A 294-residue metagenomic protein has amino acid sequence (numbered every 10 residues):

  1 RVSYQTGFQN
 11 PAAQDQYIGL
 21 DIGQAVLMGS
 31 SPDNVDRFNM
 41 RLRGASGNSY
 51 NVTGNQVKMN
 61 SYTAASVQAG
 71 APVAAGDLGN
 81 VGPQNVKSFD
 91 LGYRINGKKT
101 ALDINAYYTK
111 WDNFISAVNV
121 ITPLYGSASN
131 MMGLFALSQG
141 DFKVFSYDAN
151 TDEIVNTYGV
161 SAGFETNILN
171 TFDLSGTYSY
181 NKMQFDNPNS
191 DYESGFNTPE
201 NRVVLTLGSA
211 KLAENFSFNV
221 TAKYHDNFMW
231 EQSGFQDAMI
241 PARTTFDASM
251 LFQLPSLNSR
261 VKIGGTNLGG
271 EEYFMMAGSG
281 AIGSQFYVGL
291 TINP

Functional and structural regions predicted by a protein language model:
R1, K99-L102, N170-L174, A213-F218 (+1 more regions): Repeated loop/turn-to-beta-strand initiation elements of outer-membrane beta-barrel proteins
R1, Q5, G92-N96, G163-E165 (+5 more regions): Transmembrane beta-barrel domains of outer membrane proteins
V2-T6, D15, Y93, I104-Y108 (+3 more regions): Transmembrane beta-barrel strands of outer-membrane/channel proteins
F8-Q9, D112, A213, K223-E231 (+3 more regions): C-terminal beta-signal and adjacent terminal beta-strands/loops of Gram-negative outer-membrane beta-barrel proteins
A25-V35, G70-D77, V86, D141-A149 (+6 more regions): Extracytoplasmic loops and strand-loop junctions of Gram-negative outer membrane beta-barrel proteins
D33-K143: Membrane-embedded beta-barrel scaffold of Gram-negative outer-membrane proteins
N85-F89, I154-Y158, S194-V203, A242-F246 (+1 more regions): Residues that define the transmembrane beta-barrel architecture of outer-membrane proteins
A106-Q232, T291: Gram-negative outer-membrane beta-barrel transporters
